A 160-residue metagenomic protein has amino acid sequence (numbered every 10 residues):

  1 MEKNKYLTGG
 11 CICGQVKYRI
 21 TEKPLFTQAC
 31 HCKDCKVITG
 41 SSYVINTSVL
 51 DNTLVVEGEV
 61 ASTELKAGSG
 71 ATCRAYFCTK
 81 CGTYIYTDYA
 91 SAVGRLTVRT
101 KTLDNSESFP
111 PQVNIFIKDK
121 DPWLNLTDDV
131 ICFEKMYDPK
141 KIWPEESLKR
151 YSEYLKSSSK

Functional and structural regions predicted by a protein language model:
M1-T8, Q15-K160: A short Gly-Trp-Pro
